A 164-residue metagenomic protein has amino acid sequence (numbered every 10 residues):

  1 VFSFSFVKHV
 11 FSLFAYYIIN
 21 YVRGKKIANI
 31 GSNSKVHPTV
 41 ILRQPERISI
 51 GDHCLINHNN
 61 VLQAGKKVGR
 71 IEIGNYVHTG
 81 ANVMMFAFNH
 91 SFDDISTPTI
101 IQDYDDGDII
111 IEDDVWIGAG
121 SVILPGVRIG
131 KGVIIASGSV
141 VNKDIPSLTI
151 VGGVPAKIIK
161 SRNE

Functional and structural regions predicted by a protein language model:
V1-R43: Extended, small-residue-rich solenoid/repeat segments and analogous flexible loops that form exposed scaffolds
K35, K66-K67, R128-G130, I145: Extended beta-solenoid/beta-helix repeat architectures
I41-I50, L55-R128, V154-P155, R162-N163: Flexible, glycine/small-residue-enriched loop-and-beta-strand segment within the central core of proteins
G69, S147-T149, K157: Glycine-centered loop/turn positions within well-structured domains that cap or flank conserved ligand/cofactor-binding
I129-I150: C-terminal/domain-terminus segments
V140, V154-K157: Alpha-helix/helix-capping structural signal
